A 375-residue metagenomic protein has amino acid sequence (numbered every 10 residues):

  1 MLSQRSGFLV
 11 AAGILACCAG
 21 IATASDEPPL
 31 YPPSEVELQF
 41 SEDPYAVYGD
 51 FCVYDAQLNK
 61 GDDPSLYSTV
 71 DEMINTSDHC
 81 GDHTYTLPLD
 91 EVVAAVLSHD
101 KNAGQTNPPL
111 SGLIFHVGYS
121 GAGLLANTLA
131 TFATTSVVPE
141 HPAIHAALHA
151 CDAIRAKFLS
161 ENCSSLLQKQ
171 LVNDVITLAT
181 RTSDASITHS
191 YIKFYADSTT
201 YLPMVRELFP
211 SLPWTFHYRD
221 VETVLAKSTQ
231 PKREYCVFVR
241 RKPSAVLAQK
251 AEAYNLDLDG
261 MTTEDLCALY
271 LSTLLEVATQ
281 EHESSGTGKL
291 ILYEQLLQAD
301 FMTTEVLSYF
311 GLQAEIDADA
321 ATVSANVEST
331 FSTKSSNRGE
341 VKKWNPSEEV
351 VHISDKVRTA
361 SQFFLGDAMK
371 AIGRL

Functional and structural regions predicted by a protein language model:
M1-S3: N-terminal secretory signal peptides that target proteins for export/translocation
R5-G20: Cleavable N-terminal signal peptides of Sec/SRP-targeted secreted and luminal proteins
L9, T69, F238, K242-A245 (+2 more regions): Detector for intrinsically disordered, low-structure N-terminal pre-sequences
I14-L15, S77, S160, E328: Mature extracytoplasmic/luminal segments of secretory-pathway proteins
I21-A22, A56, R240: Extracellular/secretory pathway and lumenal proteins
S25-N102, Y254-C267, L275-L292, L296-L375: PAPS-dependent sulfotransferases, especially Golgi type II membrane carbohydrate sulfotransferases
P29-E35, D43-P44, D50-C52, A56-P231: PAPS-dependent sulfotransferase catalytic domain
A143-C163, A196-G288, L292-D317: PAPS-dependent sulfotransferase catalytic domain
